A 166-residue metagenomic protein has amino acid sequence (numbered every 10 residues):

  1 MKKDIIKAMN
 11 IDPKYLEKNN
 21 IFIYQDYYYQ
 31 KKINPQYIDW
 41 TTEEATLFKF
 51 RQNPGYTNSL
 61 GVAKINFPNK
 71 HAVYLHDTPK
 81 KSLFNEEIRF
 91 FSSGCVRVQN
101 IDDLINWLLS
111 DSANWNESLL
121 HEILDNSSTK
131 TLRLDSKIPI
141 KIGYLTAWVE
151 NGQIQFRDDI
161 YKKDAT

Functional and structural regions predicted by a protein language model:
M1-T166: Well-ordered beta-sheet/strand-loop patches within structured domains
